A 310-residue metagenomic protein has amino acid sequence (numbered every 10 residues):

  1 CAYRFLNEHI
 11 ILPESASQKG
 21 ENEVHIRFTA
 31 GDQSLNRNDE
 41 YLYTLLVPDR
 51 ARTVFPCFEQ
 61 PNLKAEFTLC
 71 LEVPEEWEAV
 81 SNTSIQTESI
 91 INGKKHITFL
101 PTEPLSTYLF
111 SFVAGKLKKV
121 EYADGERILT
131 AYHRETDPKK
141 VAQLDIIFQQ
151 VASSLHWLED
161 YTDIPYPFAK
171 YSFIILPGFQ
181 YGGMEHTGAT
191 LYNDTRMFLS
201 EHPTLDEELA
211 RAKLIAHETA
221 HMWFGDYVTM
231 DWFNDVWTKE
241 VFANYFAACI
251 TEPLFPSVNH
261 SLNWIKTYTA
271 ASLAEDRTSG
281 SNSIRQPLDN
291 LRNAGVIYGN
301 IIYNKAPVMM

Functional and structural regions predicted by a protein language model:
C1-A169, T195, G299-N300: Acidic/His-enriched low-complexity segments
L6, F99, A131-M310: Hydrophobic alpha-helical and helix-loop surface patches within well-folded domains that function as non-catalytic
